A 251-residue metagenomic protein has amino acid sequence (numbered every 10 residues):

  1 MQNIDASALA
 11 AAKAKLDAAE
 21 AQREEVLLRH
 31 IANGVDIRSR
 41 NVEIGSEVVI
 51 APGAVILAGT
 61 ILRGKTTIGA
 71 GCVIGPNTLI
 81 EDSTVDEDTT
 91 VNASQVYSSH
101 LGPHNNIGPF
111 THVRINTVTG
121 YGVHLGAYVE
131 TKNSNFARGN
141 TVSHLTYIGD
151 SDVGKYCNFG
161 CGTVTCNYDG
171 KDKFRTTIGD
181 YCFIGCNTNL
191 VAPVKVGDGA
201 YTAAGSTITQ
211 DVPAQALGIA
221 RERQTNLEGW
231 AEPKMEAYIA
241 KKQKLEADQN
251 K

Functional and structural regions predicted by a protein language model:
M1-N41, G45-V48, G53, G59 (+1 more regions): Terminal amphipathic alpha-helical/low-complexity segments used for targeting or macromolecular assembly
D36-I219, Q224-T225: Structural signal for interior beta-strand "rungs" in well-ordered beta-sheet cores of soluble enzyme domains
